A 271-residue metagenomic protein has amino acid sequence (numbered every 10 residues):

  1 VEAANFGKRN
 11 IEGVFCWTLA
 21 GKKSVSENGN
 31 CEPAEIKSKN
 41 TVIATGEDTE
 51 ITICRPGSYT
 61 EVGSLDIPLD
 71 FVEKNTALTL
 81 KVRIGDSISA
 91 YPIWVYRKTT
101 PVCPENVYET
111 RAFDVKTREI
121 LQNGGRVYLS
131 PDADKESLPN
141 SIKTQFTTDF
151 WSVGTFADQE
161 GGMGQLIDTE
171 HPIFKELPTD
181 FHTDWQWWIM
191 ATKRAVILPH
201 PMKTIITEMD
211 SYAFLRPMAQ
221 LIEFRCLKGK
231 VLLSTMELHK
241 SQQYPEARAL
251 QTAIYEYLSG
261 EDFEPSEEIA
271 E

Functional and structural regions predicted by a protein language model:
V1-G29, A34-T52, G63-L65, N75-I84: Beta-strand-rich binding/interaction modules
S26, V42-G46, Y59-S64, I88 (+1 more regions): Local beta-strand/beta-hairpin segments that build beta-sheet-rich folds
E50-E61, D70: Short proline/glycine- and polar residue-rich coil/turn motifs
E50-T52, S87-V102: Short beta-strand elements
I84-I88, K228-G229: Glycine-centered tight beta-turn/hairpin loop motif at sheet-sheet or coil-to-beta transitions
E105-S152, R225-K228, I254-Y257: Short alpha-beta junction capping motif
A133-L138, W151-E246, D262-I269: Catalytic beta-strand/loop cores that center a nucleophilic Ser/Cys/Thr and support acyl-enzyme chemistry
A247-S259: Short amphipathic C-terminal alpha-helix that caps PH/PH-like domains
